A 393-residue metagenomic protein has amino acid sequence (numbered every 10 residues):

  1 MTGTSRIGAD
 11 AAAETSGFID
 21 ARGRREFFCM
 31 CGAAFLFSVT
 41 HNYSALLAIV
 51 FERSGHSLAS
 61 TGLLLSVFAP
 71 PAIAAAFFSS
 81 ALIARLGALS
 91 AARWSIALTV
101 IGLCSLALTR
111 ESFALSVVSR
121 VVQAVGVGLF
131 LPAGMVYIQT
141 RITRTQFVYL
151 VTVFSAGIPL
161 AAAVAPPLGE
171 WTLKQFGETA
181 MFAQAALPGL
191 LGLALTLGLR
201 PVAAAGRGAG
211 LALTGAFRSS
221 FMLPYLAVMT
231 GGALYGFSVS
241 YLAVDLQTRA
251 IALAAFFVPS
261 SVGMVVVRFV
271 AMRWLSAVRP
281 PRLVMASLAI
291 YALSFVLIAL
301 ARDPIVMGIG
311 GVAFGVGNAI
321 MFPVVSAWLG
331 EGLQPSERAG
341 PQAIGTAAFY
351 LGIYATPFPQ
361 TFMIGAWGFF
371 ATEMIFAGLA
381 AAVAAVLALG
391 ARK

Functional and structural regions predicted by a protein language model:
G23-G62, A227, A233-D245, R249: Helix-loop boundary and gating motifs at the non-cytosolic
S66-S79, V258-V270: Central cavity-lining transmembrane alpha-helices of secondary-active solute carriers, predominantly the Major
A74-R110: Conserved MFS/SLC helix-loop-helix module at the cytosolic interface between two early adjacent transmembrane helices
A75-A88, V267-P280, I364: Helix-to-loop junctions at the C-terminal end of transmembrane segments in multipass secondary transporters
A91-C104, A186, R282-V296: Structural signature of the two symmetry-related core transmembrane helices
V121-A156: Cytoplasmic helix-loop-helix junction between adjacent transmembrane helices in 12-TM secondary transporters
M181-T196, E373-A388: Symmetry-related core transmembrane helices of the 12-TM Major Facilitator Superfamily/SLC fold
E337-W367: A late C-terminal transmembrane helix in Major Facilitator Superfamily
